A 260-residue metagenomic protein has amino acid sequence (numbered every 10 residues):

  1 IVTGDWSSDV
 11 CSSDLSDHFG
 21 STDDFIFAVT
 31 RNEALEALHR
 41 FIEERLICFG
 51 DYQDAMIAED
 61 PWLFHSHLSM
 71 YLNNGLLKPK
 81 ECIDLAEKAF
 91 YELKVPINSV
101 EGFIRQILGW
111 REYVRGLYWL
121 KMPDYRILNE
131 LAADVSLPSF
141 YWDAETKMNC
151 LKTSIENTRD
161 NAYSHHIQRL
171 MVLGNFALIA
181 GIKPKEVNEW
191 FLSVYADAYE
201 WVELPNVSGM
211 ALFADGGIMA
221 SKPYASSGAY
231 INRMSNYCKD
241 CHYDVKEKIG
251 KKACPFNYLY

Functional and structural regions predicted by a protein language model:
I1-V10: Single conserved hydrophobic/aromatic residue that forms the stacking wall/gate of nucleotide- or nucleobase-binding
H18-D24, R45: Extended intrinsically disordered or low-complexity regions, especially N/C-terminal cytosolic tails and loops, rather
E36, A55, E59-S69, N73-Y260: C-terminal catalytic domain of photolyase/cryptochrome flavoproteins, centering on the FAD-binding pocket
E36, R40-Q53: Structured beta-strand-rich cores of soluble
